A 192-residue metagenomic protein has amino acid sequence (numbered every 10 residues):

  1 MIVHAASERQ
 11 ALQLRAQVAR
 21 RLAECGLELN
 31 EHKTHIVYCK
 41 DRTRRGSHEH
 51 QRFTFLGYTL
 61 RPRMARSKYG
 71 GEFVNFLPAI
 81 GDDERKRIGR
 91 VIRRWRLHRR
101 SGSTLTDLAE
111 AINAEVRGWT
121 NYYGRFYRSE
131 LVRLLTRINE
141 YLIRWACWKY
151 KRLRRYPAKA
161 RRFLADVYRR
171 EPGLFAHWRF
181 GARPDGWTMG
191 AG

Functional and structural regions predicted by a protein language model:
M1-G192: Non-catalytic terminal/accessory segments
